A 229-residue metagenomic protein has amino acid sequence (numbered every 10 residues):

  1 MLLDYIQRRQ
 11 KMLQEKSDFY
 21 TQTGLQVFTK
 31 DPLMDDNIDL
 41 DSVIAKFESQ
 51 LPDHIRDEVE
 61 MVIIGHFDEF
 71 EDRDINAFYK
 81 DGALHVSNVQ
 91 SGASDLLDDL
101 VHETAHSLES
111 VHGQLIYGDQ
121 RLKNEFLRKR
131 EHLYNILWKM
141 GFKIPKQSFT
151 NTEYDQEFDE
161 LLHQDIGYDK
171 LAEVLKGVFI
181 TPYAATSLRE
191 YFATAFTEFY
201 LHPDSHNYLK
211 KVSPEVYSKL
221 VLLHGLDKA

Functional and structural regions predicted by a protein language model:
M1-D35, I63-D68, L97, L161-K176 (+2 more regions): Non-catalytic architectural context of zinc metalloproteases
Y5, V43-K46, Q50, E157 (+1 more regions): Charge-rich, solvent-exposed alpha-helical interaction surfaces
L13-A93, G118, I136-T150: Auxiliary, metal-adjacent structural segments of Zn-dependent hydrolase domains
L97, E103-N124: Catalytic Zn2+-binding segment of zinc metalloproteases
L122, F126-K170: Low-complexity, serine/threonine/proline-enriched polar segments
F158-A229: Pan-zinc metallopeptidase signature
